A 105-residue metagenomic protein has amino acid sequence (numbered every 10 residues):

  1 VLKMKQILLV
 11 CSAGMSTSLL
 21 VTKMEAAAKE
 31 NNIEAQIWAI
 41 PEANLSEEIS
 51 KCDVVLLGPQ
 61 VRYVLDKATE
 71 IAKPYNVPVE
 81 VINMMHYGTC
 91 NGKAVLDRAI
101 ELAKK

Functional and structural regions predicted by a protein language model:
V1-K3: Short, Lys/Arg-enriched N-terminal segments with co-localized hydrophobic residues within the first ~10-30 amino acids
K5-L8, S12-G14, L65-H86: P-loop/Walker A phosphate-binding loop and immediately adjacent motor/lid segment at beta-alpha junctions
Q6, P78-K105: Ser/Thr/Gly-rich flexible loops in soluble cytosolic domains mediating phosphotransfer, phosphorylation
Q6-Q36: N-terminal first-folded block
A35-P41, Y63-D66: Glycine-rich, highly charged phosphate/nucleotide-binding loops
P41-E47: Short acidic active-site motifs
I49-V55: Short acidic/histidine-rich motifs immediately flanking catalytic phosphotransfer sites in two-component signaling
P59-Q60: Short glycine-/small-residue-rich Rossmann-like dinucleotide-binding loops
